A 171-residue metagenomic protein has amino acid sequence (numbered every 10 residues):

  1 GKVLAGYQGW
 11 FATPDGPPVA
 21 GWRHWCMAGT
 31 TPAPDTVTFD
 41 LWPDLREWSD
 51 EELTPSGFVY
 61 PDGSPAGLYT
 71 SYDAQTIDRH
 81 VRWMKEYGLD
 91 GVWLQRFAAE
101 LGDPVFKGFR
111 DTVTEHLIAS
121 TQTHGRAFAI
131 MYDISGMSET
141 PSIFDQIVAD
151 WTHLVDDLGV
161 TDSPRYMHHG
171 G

Functional and structural regions predicted by a protein language model:
G1-G171: Glycan-processing catalytic domains of CAZymes
